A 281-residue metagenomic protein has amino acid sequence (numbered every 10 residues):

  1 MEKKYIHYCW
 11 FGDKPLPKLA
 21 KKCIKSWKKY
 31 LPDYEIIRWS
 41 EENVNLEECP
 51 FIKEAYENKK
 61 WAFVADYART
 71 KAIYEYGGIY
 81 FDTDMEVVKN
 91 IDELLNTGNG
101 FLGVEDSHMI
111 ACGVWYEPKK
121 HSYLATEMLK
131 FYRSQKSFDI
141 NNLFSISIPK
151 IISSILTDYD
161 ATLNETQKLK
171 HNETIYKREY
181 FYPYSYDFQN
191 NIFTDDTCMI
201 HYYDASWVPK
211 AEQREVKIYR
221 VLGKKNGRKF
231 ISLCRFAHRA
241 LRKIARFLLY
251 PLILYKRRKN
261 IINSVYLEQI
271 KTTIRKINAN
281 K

Functional and structural regions predicted by a protein language model:
M1-A65, F81-K281: Glycosyltransferase-associated regions of secretory-pathway enzymes, highlighting luminal stem/catalytic domains
Y67-G78: Small-residue hinge/turn detector
